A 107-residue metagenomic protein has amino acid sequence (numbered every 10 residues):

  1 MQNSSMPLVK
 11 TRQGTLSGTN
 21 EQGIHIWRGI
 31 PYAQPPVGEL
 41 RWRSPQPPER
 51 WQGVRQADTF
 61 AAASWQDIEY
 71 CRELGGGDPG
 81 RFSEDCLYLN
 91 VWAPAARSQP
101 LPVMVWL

Functional and structural regions predicted by a protein language model:
M1-L107: Non-catalytic accessory segments of hydrolases
